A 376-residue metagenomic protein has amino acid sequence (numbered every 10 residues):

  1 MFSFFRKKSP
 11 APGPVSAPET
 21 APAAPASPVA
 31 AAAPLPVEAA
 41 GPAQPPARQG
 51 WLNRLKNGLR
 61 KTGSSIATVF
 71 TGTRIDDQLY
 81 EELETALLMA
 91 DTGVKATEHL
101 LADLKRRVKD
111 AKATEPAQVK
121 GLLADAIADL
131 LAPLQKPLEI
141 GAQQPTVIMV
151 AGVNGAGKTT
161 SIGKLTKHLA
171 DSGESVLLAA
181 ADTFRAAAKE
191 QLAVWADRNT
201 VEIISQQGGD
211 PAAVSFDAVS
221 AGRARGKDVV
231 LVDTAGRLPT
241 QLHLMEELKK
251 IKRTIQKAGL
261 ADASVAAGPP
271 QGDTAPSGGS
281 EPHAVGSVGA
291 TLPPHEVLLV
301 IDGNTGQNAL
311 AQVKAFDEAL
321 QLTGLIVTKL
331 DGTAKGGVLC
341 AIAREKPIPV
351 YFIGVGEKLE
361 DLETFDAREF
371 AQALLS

Functional and structural regions predicted by a protein language model:
M1-D129, P133-K136, Q143-Q144, D171 (+2 more regions): Non-catalytic terminal/linker segments enriched in charged/polar, low-complexity residues
K95-E98, D125-S376: P-loop/Walker A NTP-binding module and the surrounding RecA-like catalytic core of P-loop NTPases
